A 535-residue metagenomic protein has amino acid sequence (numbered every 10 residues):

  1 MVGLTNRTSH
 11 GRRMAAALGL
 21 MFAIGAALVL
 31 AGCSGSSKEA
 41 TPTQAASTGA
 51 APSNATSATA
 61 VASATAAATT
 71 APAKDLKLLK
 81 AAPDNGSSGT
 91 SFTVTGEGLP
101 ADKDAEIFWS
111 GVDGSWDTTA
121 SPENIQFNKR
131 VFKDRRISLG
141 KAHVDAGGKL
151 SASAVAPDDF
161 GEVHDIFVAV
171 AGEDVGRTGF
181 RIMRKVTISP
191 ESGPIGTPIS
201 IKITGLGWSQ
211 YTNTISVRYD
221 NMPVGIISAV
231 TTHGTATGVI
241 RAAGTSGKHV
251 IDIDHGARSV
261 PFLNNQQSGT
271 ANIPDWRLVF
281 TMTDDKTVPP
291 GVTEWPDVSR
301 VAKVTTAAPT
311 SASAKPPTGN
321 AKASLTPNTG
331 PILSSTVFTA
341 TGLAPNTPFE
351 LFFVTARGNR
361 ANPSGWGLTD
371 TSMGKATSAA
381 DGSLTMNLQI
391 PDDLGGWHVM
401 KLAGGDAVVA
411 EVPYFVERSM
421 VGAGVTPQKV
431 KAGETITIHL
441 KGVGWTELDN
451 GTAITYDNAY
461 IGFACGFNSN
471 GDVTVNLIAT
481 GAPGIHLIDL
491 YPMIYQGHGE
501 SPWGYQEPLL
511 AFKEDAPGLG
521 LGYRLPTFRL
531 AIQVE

Functional and structural regions predicted by a protein language model:
M1-R13: N-terminal secretory signal peptides that target proteins for export/translocation
R12-G25: Sec-dependent N-terminal signal peptides
L20, C33-E535: Extracytoplasmic/secretory-pathway segments with low complexity and glycosylation-like composition
